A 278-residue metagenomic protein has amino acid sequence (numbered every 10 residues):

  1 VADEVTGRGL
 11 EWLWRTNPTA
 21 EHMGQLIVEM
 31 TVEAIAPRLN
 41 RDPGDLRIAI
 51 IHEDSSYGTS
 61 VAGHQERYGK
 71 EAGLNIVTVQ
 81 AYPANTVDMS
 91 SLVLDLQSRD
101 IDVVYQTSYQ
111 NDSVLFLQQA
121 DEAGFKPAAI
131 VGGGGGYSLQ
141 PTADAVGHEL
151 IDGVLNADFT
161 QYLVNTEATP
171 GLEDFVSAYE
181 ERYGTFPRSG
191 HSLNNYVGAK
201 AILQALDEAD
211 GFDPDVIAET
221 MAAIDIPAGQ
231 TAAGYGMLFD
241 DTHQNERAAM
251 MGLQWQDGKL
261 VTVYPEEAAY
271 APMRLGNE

Functional and structural regions predicted by a protein language model:
V1, M23-I27, G44, Y57 (+8 more regions): Stable alpha-helical elements in mature extracytoplasmic
V1-V5, T19-H22, D54-G58, P83-V87 (+5 more regions): Solvent-exposed loop/turn segments at secondary-structure junctions within structured extracellular/periplasmic domains
V1-V77, I130-N156: Extracytoplasmic ligand/sensor domains, especially the bilobed periplasmic-binding protein
T6, V32-A36, E66-L74, L94-I101 (+4 more regions): Sec-exported extracytoplasmic/periplasmic mature domains
L10, A120-Y196, D207, E266-N277: Extracellular/periplasmic periplasmic-binding protein-like sensory domains
A62-T160: Extracellular/periplasmic bilobed ligand-binding domains
Y179-S192, L203-T262: Segments of small-molecule ligand-sensing domains
